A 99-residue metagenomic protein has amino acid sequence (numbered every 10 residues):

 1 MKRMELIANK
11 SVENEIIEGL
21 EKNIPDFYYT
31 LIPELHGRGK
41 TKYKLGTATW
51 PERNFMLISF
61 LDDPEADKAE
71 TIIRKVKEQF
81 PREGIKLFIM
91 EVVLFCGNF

Functional and structural regions predicted by a protein language model:
M1-F99: Positively charged, small/polar-rich N-terminal and surface patches that mediate targeting and assembly and bind
